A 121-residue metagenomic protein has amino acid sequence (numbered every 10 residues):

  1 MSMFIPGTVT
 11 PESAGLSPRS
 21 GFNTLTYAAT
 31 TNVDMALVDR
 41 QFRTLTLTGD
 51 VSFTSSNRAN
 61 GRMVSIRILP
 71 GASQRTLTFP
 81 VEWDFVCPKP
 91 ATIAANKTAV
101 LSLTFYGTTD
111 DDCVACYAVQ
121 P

Functional and structural regions predicted by a protein language model:
F4-F79, K97-A99, T104-P121: Exposed extracellular interaction/assembly regions and N-terminal maturation sites
F53-T54, P88-T92: Beta-strand-rich interaction surfaces with strong enrichment in secreted/lumenal proteins
V81-C87: Short edge-strand/loop segments of extracellular domains
